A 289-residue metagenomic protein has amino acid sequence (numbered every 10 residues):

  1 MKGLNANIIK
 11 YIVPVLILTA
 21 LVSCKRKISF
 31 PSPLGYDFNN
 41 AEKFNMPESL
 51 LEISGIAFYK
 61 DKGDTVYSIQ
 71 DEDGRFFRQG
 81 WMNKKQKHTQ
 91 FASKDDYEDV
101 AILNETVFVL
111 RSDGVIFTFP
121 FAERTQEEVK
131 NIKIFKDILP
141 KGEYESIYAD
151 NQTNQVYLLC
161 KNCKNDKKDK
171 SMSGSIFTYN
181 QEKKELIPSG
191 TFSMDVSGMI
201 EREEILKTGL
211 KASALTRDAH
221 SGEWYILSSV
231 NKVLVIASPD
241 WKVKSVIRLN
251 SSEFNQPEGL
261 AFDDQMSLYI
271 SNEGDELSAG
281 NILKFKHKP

Functional and structural regions predicted by a protein language model:
M1-L34: Bacterial Sec-dependent N-terminal signal peptides
C24-P289: Sequence/structural signature of beta-propeller domains
